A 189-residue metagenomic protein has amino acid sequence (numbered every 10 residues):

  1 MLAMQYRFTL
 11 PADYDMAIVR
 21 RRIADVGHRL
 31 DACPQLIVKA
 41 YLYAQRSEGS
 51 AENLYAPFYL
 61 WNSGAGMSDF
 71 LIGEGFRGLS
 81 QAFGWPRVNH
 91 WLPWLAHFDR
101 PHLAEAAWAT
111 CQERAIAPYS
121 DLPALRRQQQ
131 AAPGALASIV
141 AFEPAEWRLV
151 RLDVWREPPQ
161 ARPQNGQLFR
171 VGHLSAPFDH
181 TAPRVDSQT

Functional and structural regions predicted by a protein language model:
M1-C33, I37-V38, R46, A65-F70 (+1 more regions): Short S/T/G/P-rich N-terminal loop/turn motif that feeds into the first structured element of a domain
Y43-V88: Hydrophobic/aromatic-rich structural module bridging two neighboring secondary-structure elements via a short loop
